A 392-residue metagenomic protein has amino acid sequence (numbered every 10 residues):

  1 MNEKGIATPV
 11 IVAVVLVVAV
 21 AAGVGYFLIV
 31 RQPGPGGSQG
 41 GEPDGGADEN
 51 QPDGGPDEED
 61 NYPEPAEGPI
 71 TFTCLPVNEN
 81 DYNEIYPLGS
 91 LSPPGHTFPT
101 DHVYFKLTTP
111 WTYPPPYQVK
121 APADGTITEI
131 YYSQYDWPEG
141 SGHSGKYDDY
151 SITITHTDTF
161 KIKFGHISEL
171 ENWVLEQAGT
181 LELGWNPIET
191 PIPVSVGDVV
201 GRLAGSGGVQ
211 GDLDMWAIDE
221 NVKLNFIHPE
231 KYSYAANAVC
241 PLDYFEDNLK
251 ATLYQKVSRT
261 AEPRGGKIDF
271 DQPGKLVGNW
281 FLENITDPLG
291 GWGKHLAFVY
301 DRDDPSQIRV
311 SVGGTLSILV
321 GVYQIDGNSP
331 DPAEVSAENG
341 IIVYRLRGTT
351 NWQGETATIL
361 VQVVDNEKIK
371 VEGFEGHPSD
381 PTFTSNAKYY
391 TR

Functional and structural regions predicted by a protein language model:
E3-V15: N-terminal Sec-pathway targeting helices
V12-V24: Core hydrophobic alpha-helical transmembrane segments of single-pass membrane proteins
G23-G40: Hydrophobic single-pass membrane-insertion segments
G36, G40, D44, D48-E49 (+2 more regions): Asp/Glu-rich intrinsically disordered low-complexity tracts
G54-Y150, S195-V196, A238-L242, E246-R347 (+2 more regions): Surface-exposed, glycine-biased beta-strand/turn segments
P122-P187, G211: Zn2+-dependent peptidoglycan hydrolase active-site motif and core
G142-H143, D149-I154, P191-A217: Short hydrophobic beta/alpha edge segments that flank linear recognition/processing sites
E262, G373-R392: Edge beta-strand at a domain terminus
